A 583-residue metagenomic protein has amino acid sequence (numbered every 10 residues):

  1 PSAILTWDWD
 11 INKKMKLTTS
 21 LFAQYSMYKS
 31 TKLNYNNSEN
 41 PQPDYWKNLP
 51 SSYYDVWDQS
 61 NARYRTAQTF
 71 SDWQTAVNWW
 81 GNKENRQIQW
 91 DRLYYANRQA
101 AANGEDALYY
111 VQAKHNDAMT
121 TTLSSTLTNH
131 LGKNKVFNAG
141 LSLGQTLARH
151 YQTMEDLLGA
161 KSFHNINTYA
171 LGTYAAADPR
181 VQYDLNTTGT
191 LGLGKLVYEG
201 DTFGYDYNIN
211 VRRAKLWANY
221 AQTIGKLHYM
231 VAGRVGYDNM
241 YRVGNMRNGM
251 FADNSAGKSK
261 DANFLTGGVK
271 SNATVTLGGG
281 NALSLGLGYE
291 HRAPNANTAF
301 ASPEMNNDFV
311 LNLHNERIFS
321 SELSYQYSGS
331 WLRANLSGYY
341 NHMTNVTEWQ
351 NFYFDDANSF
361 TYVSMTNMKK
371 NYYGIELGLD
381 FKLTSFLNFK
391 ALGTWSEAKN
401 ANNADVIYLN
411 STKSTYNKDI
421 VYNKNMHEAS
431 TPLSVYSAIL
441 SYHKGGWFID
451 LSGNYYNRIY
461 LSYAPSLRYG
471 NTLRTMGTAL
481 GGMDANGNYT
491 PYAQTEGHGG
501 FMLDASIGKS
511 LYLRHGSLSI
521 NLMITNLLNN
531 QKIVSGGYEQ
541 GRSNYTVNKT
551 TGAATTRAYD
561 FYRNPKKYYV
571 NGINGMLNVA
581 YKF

Functional and structural regions predicted by a protein language model:
P1-K32, E105-S142, A148-H150, E199-H228 (+11 more regions): Outer-membrane beta-barrel transmembrane strands
L21-Y25, A139-Q145, V231-Y237, L285-Y289 (+7 more regions): Transmembrane beta-barrel strands of outer-membrane/channel proteins
N34-D44, L49, M154-H164, Y169 (+8 more regions): Flexible, surface-exposed loop regions and adjacent strand-edge segments of Gram-negative outer-membrane beta-barrel
Y110, V136-G278, T298-P303, D405: Signature of Gram-negative outer-membrane beta-barrel scaffolds
V181-L196, N239-M250, D261, V275-S321 (+6 more regions): Surface-exposed extracellular loop regions of Gram-negative outer-membrane beta-barrel proteins, predominantly
K226, Y340-H342, V363-S466, A580-K582: Gram-negative outer-membrane beta-barrel transporters
F389, Y455-R474, M483, K509-F583: C-terminal beta-signal and adjacent terminal beta-strands/loops of Gram-negative outer-membrane beta-barrel proteins
A429-Y512, G536-G537: C-terminal beta-barrel architecture of Gram-negative outer-membrane proteins
